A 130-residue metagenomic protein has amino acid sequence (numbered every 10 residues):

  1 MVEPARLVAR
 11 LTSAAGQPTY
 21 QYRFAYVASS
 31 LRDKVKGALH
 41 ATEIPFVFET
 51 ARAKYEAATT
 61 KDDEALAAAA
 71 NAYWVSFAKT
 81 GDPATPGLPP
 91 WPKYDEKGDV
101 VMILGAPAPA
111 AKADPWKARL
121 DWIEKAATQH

Functional and structural regions predicted by a protein language model:
M1-H130: C-terminal helix-and-tail extensions that cap enzymatic domains
